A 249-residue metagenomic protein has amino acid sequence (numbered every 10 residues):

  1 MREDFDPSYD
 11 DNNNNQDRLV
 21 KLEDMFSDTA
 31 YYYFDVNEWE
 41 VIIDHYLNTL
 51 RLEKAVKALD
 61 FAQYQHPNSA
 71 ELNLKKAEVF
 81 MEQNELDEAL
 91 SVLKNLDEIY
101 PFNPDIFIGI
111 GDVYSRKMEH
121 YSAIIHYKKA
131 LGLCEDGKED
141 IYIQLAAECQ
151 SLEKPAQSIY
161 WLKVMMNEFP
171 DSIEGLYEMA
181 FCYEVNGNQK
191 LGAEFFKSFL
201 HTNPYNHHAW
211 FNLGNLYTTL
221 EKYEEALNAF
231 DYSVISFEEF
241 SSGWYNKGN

Functional and structural regions predicted by a protein language model:
V36, A70-E71, P104-D105, G137-D140 (+3 more regions): Helix-start (N-cap) detector for alpha-helical repeat units in TPR-like alpha-solenoids, especially tetratricopeptide
N48, E82, R116-K117, S151-L152 (+2 more regions): Register position in tetratricopeptide repeats
Q65, E98-Y100, L133-C134, E168-F169 (+2 more regions): Structural marker of alpha-solenoid helical repeat scaffolds
